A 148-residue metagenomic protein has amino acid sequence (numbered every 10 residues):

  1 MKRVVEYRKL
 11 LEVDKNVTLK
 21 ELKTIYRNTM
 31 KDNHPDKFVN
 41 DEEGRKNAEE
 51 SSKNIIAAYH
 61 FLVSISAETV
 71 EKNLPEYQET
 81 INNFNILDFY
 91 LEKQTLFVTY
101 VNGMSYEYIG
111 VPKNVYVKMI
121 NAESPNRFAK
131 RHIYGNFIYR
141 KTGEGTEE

Functional and structural regions predicted by a protein language model:
M1-K37: N-terminal J-domain/J-like co-chaperone modules of DnaJ/Hsp40 proteins
M1-V5, K15, E50-V70, M119-K130 (+2 more regions): Short "pre-J" leader segments immediately N-terminal to J/J-like domains in DnaJ-family and J-like proteins
E12-N16, K72-E76, Y90: Short, mixed-charge, low-aromatic patches
D14, G44-N47, Y108: Short amphipathic alpha-helical molecular recognition features
M30-S64: Acidic (E/D-rich), amphipathic helical modules within compact regulatory domains
E76-E148: Accessory regions outside conserved functional cores
